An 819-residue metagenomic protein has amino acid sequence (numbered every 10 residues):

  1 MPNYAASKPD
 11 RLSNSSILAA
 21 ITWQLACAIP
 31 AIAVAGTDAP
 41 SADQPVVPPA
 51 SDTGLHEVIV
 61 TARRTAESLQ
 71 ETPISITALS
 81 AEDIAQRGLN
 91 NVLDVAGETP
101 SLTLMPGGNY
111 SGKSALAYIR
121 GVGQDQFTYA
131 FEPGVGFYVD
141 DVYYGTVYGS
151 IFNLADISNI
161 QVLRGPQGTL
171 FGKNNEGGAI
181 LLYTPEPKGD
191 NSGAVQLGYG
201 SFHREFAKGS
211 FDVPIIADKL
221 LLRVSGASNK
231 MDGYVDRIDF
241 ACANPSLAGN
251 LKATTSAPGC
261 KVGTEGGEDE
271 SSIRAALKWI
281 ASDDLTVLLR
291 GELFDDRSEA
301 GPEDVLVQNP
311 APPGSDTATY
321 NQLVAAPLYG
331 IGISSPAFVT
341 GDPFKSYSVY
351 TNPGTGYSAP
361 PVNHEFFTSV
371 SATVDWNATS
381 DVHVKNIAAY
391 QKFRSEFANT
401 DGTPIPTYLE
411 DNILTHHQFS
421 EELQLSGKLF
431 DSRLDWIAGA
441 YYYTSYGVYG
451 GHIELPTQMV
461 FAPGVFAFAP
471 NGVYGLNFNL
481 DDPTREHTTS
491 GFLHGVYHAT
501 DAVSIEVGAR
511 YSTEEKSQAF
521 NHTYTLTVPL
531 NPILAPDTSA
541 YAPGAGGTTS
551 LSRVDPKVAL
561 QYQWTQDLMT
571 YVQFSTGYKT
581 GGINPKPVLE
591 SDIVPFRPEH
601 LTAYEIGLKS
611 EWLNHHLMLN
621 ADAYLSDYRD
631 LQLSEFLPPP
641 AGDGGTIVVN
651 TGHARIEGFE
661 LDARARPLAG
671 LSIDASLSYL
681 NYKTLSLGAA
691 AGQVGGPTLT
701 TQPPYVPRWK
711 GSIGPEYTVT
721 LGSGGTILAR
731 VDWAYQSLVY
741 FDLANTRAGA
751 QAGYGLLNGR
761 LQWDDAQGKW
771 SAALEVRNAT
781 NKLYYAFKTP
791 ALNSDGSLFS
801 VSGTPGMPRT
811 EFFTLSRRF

Functional and structural regions predicted by a protein language model:
M1-R87, V92-G97, D283, V370: N-terminal Sec signal peptide and the immediately downstream disordered periplasmic leader that contains the TonB box
P2-Y4, D627, L668, A734-D742 (+1 more regions): C-terminal beta-signal and adjacent terminal beta-strands/loops of Gram-negative outer-membrane beta-barrel proteins
T53-D190, I606: Acidic, small-polar-rich N-terminal luminal/periplasmic segments of exported/outer-membrane proteins
P133-G134, T146, A155-R164, T169-L251 (+9 more regions): Outer-membrane beta-barrel translocator/receptor signature
G189-D190, G198, P214-Q322, K392-P406 (+4 more regions): Periplasmic-side early beta-strands and strand-to-turn transitions of outer-membrane beta-barrels
K278-S282, L425-S426, D435-Y443, D482-S626 (+1 more regions): Structural signature of Gram-negative outer-membrane beta-barrels, strongest in the C-terminal barrel of TonB-dependent
T373-N377, H383-A398, Q563-K579, P595-F659 (+2 more regions): Membrane-embedded beta-barrel scaffold of Gram-negative outer-membrane proteins
G439, D501, L625-D627, V649-L743 (+1 more regions): Gram-negative outer-membrane beta-barrel transporters
